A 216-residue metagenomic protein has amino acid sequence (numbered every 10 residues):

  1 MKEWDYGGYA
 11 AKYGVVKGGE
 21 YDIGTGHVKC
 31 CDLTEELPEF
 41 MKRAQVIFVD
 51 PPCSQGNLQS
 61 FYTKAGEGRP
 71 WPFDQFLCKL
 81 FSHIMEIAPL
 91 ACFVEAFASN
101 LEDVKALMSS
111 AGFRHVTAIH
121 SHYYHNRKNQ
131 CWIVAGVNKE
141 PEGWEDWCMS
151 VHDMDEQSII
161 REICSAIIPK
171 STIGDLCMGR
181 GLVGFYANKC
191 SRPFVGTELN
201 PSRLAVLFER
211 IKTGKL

Functional and structural regions predicted by a protein language model:
M1-L216: Class I S-adenosyl-L-methionine-dependent methyltransferase catalytic core
